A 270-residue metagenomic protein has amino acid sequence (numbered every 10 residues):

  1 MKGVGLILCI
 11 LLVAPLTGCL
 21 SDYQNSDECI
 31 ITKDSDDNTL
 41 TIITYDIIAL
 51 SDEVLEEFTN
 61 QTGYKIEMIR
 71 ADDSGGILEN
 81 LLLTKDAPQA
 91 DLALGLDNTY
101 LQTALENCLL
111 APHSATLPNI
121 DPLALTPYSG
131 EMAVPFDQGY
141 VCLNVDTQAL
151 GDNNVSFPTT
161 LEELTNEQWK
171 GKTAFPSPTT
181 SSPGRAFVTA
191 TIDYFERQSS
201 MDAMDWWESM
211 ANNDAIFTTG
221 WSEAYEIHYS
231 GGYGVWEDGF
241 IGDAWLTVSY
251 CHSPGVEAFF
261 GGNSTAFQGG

Functional and structural regions predicted by a protein language model:
M1-T32: Secretory targeting signatures
D27-T103, E226-Y229: Early extracytoplasmic/lumenal segment of secretory-pathway proteins
D37-T39, Q61-D72, A87-Q89, K172 (+2 more regions): A local structural motif
T41, E162-S182, A186, A190-Y194: Short loop->beta-strand "edge-of-pocket" segments that line small-molecule binding or catalytic clefts across diverse
P88-A93, A111-Q148, E162, K172-P178: A structural signal for short loop-to-beta-strand junctions that line the ligand-binding cleft of periplasmic/secreted
L110-N119, A133-V134, E162-T165, C251 (+1 more regions): Short beta-strand->loop
Q148-T159, I192-D202: Short helix-loop capping/hinge motifs at secondary-structure junctions, enriched in acidic/polar residues
A190-G270: Ligand-binding pocket segment of bilobal, Venus flytrap-like solute-binding proteins
